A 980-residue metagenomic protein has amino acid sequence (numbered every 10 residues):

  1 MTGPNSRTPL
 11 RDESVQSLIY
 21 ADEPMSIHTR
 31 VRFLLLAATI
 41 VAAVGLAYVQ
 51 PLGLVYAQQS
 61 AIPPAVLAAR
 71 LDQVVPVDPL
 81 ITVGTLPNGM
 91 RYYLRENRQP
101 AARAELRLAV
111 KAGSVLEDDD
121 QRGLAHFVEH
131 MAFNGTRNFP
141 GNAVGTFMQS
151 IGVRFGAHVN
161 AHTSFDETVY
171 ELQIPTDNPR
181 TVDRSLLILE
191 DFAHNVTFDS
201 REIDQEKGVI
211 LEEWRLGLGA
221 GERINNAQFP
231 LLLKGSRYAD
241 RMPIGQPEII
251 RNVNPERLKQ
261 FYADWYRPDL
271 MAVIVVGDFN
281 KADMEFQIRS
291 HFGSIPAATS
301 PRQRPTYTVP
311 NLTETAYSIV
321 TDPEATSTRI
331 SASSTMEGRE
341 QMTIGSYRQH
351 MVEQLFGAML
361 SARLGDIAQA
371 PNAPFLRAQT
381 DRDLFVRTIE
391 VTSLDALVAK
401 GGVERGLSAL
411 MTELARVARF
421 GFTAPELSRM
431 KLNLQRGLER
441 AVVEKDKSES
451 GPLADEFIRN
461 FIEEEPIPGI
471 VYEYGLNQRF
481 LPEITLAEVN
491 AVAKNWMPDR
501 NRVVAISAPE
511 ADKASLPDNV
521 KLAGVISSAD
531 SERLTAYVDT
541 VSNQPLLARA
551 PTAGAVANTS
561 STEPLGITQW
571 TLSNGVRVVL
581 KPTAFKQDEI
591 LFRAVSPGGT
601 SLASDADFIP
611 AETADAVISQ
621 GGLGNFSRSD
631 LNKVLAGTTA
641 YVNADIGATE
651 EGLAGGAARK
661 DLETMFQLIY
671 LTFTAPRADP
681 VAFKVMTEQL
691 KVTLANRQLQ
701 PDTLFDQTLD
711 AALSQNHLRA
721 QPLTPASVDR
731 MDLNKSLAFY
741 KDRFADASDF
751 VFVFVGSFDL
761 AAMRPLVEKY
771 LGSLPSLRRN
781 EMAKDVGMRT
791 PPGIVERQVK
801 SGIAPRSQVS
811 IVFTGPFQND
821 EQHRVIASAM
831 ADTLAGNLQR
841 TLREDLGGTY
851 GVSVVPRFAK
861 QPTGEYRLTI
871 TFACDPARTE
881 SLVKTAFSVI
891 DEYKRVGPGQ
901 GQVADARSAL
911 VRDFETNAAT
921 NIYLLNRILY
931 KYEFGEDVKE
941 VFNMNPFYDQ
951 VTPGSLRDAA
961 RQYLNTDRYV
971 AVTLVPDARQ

Functional and structural regions predicted by a protein language model:
D12, L18, E23-A38, Y48-V49: Bacterial N-terminal signal peptides that target proteins for export
A42-L54: C-terminal segment of classical bacterial N-terminal signal peptides
L54-L94, N280-S346, H350, G357-G365 (+13 more regions): Proteolytic maturation boundary segments
Y93-R95, P100-A125, N142-D191, G221-E248 (+13 more regions): M16 family metallopeptidases and their MPP-like homologs
M131-P140, G621-L623: Catalytic Zn2+-binding segment of zinc metalloproteases
F165-T168, E206-L211, G219: Short, structured secondary-structure elements that scaffold catalytic or ligand/cofactor-binding regions
K207-L211, R223-L233, Y238-R257, F261-P268 (+4 more regions): Hydrophobic, small-residue-rich alpha-helical packing segments that form membrane-like cores
